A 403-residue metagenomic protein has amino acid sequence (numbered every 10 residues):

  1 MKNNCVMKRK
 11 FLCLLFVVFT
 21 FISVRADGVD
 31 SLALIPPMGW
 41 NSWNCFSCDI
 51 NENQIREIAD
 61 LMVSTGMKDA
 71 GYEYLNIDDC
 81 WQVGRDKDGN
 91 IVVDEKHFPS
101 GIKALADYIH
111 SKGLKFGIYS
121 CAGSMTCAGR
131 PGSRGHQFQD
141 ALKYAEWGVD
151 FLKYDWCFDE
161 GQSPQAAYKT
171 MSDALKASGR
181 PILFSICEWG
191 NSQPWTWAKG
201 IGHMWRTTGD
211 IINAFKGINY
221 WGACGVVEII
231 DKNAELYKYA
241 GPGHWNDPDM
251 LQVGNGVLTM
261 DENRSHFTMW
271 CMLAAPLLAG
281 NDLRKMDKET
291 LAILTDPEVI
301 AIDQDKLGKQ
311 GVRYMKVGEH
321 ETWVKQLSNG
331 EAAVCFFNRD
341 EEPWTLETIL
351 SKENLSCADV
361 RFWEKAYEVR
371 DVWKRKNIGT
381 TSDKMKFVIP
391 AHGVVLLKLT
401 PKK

Functional and structural regions predicted by a protein language model:
M1-G28: Bacterial Sec-dependent N-terminal signal peptides
W40, L75, I109, F184 (+3 more regions): Conserved, mostly hydrophobic/aromatic
I58, M62-G161: Aromatic-lined carbohydrate-binding/catalytic grooves of carbohydrate-active enzymes
L114-R130, K176-Q193: Aromatic-lined carbohydrate-recognition surfaces of secreted/lumenal glycan-active proteins
H136-Q139, L183-D282: Glycan-recognition surfaces
S265-M315: Catalytic cores of secreted or luminal carbohydrate-active enzymes
W270-L273, L278-G280, K316-C357, H392: Carbohydrate-binding surface patches
T380-K403: C-terminal beta-strand-rich structural cap/linker in extracellular carbohydrate-active enzymes
